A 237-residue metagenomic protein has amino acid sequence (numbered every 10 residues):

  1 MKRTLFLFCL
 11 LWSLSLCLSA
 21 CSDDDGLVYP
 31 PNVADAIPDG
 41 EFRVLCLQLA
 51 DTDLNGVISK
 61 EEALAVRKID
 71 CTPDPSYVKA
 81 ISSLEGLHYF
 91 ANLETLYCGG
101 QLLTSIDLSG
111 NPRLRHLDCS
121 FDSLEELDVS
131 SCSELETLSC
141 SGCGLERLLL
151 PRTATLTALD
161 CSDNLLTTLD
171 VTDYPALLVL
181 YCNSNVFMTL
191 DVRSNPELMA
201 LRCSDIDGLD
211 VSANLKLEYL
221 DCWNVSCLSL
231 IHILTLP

Functional and structural regions predicted by a protein language model:
M1-S19: Sec-dependent bacterial lipoprotein signal peptides
L18-T95, G100, P112, S133 (+5 more regions): N-terminal capping/linker segments that flank leucine-rich repeat
V28-A36, E126, T168, T189: A detector of helix-start/N-cap boundary segments at the beginnings of structured domains
I69-A80, N92-L103, R113, D118-S123 (+8 more regions): Concave beta-strand-loop units of leucine-rich repeat
L84-L87, I106, L127, L148 (+5 more regions): Canonical leucine-rich repeat
I231-P237: Conserved small/polar residues in nucleotide/adenosyl-binding loops
